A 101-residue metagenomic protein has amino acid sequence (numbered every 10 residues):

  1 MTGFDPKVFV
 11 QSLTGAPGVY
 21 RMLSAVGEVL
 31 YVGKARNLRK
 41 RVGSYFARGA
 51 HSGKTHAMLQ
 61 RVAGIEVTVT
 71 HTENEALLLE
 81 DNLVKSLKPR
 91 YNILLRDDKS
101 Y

Functional and structural regions predicted by a protein language model:
M1-Y101: Acidic, glycine-enriched active-site microenvironments
